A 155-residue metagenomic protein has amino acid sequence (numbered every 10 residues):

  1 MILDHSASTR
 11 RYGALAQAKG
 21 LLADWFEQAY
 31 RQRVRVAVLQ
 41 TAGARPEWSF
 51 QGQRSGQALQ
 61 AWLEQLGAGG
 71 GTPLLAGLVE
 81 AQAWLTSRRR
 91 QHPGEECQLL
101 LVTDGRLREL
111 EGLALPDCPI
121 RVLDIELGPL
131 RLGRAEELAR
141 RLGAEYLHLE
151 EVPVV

Functional and structural regions predicted by a protein language model:
M1-G52, G77-E80, C97-V102: Von Willebrand factor
G13, A29, L85-R89, L142 (+2 more regions): Conserved NTP-handling cores and scaffolds of large molecular machines
A14-A18, G52-R54, A114-D117, E136-E137: Short, glycine/charged-enriched secondary-structure capping and boundary segments
Q32, P93-E95, P116, R140: Short flexible coil/turn linkers enriched for glycine and charged/polar residues that connect secondary-structure
P46, S55-C97, R106, D124-R134: Von Willebrand factor
A68, G105-E150: VWA/integrin I-like adhesion module and closely mimicked acidic/polar interface patches used
P153-V155: C-terminal "exit" segments of structured domains
